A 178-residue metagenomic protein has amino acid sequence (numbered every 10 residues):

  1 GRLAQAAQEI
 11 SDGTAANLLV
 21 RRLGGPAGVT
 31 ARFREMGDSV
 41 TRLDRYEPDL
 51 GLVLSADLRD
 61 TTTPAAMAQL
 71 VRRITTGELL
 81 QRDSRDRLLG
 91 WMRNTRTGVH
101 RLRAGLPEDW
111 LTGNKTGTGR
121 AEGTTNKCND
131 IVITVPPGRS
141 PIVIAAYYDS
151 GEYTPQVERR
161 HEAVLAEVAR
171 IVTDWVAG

Functional and structural regions predicted by a protein language model:
G1, R34-E35, T61, L106 (+2 more regions): Extracellular/periplasmic catalytic domains that process cell-envelope and extracellular macromolecules
G1, V20-G77: Mid-domain, small-residue-enriched loop/turn segments at the edges of structured enzyme/sensor domains
G1-R2, I10-A16, E47-S55, K127 (+1 more regions): Flexible glycine/proline-enriched surface loops and loop-helix/loop-strand junctions
G13-N17, V40-D44, T97-R101: Secretory-pathway/luminal and periplasmic proteins that interact with or process carbohydrate-rich
Q69-R96, A121-G178: Structured C-terminal helix/loop/strand segments within mature extracytoplasmic catalytic/sensor domains
G98-G119: Short Gly/Thr-rich strand-loop-strand
